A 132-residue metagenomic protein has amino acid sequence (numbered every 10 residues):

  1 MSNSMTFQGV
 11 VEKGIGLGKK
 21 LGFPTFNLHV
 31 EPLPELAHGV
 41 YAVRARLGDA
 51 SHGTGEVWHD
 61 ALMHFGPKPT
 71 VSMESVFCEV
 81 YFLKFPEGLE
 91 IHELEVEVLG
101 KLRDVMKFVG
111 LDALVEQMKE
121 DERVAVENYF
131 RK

Functional and structural regions predicted by a protein language model:
S2-K132: Phosphate/ribose-recognition catalytic cores of enzymes acting on nucleotide-derived substrates
